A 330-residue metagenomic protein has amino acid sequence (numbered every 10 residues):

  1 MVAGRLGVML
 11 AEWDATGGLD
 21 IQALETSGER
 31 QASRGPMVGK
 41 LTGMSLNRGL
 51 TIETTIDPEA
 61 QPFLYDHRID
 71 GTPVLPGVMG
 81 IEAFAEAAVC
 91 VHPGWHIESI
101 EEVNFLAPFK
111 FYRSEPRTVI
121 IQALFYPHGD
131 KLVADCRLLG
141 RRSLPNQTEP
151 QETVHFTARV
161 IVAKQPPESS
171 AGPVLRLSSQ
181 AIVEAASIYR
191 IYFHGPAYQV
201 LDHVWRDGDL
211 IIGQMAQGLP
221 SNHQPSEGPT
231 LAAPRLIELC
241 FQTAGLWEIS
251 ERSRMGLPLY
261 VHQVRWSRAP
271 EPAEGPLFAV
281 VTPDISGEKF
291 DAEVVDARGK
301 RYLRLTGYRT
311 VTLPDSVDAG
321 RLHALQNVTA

Functional and structural regions predicted by a protein language model:
M1-A330: Acyl-thioester-processing domains in fatty-acid/polyketide/NRPS systems
